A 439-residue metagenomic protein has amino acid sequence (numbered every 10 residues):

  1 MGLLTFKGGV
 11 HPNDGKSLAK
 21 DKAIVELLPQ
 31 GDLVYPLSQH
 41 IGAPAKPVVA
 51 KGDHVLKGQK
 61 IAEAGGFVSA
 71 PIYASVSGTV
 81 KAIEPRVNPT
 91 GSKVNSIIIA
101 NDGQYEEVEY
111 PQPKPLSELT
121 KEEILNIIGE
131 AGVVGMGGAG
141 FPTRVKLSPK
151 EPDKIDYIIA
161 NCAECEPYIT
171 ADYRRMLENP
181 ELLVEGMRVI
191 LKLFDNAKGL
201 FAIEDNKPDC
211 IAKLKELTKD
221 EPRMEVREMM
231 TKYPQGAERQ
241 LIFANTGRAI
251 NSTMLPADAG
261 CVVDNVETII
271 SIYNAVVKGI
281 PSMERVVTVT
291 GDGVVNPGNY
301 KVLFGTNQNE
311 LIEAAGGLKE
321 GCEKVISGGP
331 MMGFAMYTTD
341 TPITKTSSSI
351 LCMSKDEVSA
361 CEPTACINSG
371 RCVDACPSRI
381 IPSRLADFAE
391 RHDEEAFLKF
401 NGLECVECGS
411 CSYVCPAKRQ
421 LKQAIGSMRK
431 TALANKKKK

Functional and structural regions predicted by a protein language model:
M1-V48: N-terminal, Lys/Arg-enriched amphipathic/low-complexity engagement segments that precede the first folded domain
A45-H54, G58: Short histidine-centered loop motifs in beta-beta connectors
L56-S69, E84, N95-N101: Short hydrophobic beta/alpha edge segments that flank linear recognition/processing sites
G78-V80: Conserved hydrophobic positions within beta-strands
D102-G132, G137, K150, P167-I169 (+2 more regions): Flanking helices and flexible, charged tails adjoining ferredoxin-like Fe-S electron-transfer domains in multi-subunit
Y105, S117, E123, R174-E221 (+1 more regions): Internal alpha/beta scaffold segment
N196-Q308, A314-K319, G329: Hydrophobic alpha-helical positions that pack around
S347-P363, V373, P377-K439: Ferredoxin-type iron-sulfur electron-transfer modules in oxidoreductases and energy-metabolism complexes
